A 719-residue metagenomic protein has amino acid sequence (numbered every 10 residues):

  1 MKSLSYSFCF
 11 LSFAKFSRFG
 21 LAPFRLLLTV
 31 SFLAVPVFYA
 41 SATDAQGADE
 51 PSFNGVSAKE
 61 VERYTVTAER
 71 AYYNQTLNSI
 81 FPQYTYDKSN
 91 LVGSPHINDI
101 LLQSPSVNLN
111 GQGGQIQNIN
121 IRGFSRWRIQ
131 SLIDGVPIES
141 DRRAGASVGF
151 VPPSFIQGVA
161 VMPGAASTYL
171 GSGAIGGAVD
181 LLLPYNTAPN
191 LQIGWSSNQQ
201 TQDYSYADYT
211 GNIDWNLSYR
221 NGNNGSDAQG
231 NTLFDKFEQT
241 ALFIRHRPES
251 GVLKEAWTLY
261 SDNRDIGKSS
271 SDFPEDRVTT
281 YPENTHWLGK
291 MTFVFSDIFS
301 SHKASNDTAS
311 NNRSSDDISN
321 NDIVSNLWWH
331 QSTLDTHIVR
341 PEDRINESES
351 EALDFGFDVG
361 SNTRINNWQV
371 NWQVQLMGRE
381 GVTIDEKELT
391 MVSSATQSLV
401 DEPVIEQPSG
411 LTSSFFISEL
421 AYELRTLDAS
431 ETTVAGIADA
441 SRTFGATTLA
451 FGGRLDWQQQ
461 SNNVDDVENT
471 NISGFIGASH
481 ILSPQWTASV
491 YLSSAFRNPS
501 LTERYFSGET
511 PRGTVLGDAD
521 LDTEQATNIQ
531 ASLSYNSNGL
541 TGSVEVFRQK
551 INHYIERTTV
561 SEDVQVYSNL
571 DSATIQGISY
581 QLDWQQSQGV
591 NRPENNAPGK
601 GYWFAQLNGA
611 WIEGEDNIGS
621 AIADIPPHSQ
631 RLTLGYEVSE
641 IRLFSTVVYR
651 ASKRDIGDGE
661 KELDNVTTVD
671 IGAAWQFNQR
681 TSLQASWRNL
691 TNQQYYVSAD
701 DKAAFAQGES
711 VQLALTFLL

Functional and structural regions predicted by a protein language model:
M1, S314, T443-A450, T541 (+4 more regions): Gram-negative outer-membrane beta-barrel transporters
E60-V92, N118, R126: N-terminal periplasmic "start-of-domain" segments of outer-membrane beta-barrel proteins
N98-P137: Extracytoplasmic beta-strand/coil segments of soluble accessory domains associated with Gram-negative outer-membrane
N120, V136-P163: Short acidic/polar hinge/loop motifs at secondary-structure boundaries that mediate gating or recognition
G158, T168, A178, L182-D208 (+1 more regions): Short strand-turn segments of transmembrane beta-barrel domains in outer membranes, especially the first one or two
A188, Y204-N284, T333: Periplasmic-side early beta-strands and strand-to-turn transitions of outer-membrane beta-barrels
N190, P274-I298, S350-A352, A429 (+6 more regions): Outer-membrane beta-barrel signature, preferentially recognizing the C-terminal barrel domain of Gram-negative
Q202-D208, T240-L242, H246-S250, S479-I481 (+5 more regions): Conserved C-terminal beta-signal and adjacent last beta-strands/turns of outer-membrane beta-barrel proteins
